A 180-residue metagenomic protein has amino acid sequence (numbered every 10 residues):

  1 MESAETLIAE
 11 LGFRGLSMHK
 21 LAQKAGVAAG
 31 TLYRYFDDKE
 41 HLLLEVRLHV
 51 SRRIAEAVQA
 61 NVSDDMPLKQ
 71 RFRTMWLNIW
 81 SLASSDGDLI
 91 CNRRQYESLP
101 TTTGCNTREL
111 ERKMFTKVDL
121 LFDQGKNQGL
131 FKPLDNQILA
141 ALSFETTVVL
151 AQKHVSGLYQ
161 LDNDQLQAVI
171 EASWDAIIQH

Functional and structural regions predicted by a protein language model:
M1-E5, L21, L42, V46-V50 (+2 more regions): Generic hydrophobic, amphipathic alpha-helix propensity
S3-I8, L16, I54, I79: Short hydrophobic clusters on alpha-helical segments that form packing/core surfaces in small helical domains
L7-H41, E45: Helix-turn-helix
F36, R93-P100: Short helix-capping/turn signature of helix-turn-helix
E45, Q59-S85, A140-S143, Q167: Hydrophobic alpha-helical connector segments
R52-A55, T74, L82, T102-Q128 (+2 more regions): Amphipathic alpha-helical packing segments from all-alpha helical-bundle domains
I54, Q70-R94, E109, D119 (+2 more regions): Helical hydrophobic small-molecule/effector-binding pocket
I90-C91, Q95, K126-E171: Hydrophobic/aromatic-rich alpha-helical bundle segments in the mid-to-C-terminal region
